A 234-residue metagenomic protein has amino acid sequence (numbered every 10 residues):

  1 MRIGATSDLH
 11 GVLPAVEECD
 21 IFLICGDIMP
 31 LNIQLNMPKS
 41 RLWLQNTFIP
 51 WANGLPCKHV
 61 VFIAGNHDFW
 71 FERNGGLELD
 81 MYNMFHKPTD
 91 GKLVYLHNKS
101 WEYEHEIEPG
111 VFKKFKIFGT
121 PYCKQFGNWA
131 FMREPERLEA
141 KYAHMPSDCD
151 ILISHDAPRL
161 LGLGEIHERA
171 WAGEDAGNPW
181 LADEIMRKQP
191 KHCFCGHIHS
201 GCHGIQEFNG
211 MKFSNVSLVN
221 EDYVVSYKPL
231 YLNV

Functional and structural regions predicted by a protein language model:
M1-I3: Extreme N-terminal starter segment of soluble prokaryotic enzymes
A5-S7, F22-D27, H59-N66, Y95-N98 (+3 more regions): Active-site neighborhood of phospho(di)ester-bond hydrolases with catalytic His/Asp-centered motifs
T6-I107, G177: Core catalytic region of metal-dependent phosphoesterases/phosphodiesterases, especially metallo-beta-lactamase-like
H10-G11, M29, H67-F69, Y122-Q125 (+3 more regions): Short, solvent-exposed loop/turn segments at secondary-structure junctions
M29, Q34-L44, L79, G127 (+1 more regions): Active-site-proximal segments of metal-dependent phosphoesterases and phosphodiesterases across multiple
E102-K113, W180-H192, H199-V234: Binuclear metal-dependent phosphoesterase catalytic core
F112-I151, W171-P179: Binuclear metal-dependent hydrolase catalytic cores centered on His/Asp/Glu-rich metal-binding motifs
